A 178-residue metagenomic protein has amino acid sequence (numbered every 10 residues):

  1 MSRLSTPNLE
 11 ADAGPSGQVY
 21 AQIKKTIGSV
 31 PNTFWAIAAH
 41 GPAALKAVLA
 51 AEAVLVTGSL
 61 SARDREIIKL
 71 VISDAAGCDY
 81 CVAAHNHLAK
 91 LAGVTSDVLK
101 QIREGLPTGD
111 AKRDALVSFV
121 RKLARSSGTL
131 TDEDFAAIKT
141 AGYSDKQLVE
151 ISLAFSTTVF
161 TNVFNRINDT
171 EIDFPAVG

Functional and structural regions predicted by a protein language model:
M1-G178: Hydrophobic alpha-helical segments
